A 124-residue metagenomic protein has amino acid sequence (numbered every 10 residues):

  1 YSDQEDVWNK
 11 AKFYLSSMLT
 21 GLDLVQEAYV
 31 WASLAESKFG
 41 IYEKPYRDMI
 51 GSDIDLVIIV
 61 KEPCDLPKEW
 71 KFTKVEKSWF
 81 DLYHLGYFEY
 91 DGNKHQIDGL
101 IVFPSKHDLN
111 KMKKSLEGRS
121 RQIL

Functional and structural regions predicted by a protein language model:
Y1-G51, I59-L124: Catalytic core of pol beta-like nucleotidyltransferases
D55: Cell-envelope/extracellular polymer assembly enzymes that use nucleotide-activated donors
